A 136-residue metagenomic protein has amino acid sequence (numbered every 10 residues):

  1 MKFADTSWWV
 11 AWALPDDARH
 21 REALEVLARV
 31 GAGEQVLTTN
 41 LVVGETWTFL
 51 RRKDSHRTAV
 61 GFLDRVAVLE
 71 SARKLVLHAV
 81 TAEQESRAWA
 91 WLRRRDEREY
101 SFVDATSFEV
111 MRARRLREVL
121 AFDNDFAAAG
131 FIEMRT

Functional and structural regions predicted by a protein language model:
M1, F108-T136: Acidic, PIN/NYN-like endoribonuclease modules and their adjacent C-terminal/linker elements
M1-T38, R51-D64: Short, well-structured N-terminal submotif of metal-dependent ribonuclease cores
D5, E45, D104, D123: Acidic active-site catalytic centers that drive phospho-/nucleotidyl reactions and related ester hydrolyses
W8-W9, G44-F49, R87: A general alpha-helix detector
V10-L14, L50, E70, K74 (+2 more regions): Short amphipathic alpha-helical interaction patches enriched in hydrophobic/aromatic residues with interspersed Lys/Arg
A32-G33, L69-R73, A129: Structured helix-beta-strand junction loops
T48-R51, R112: Short glycine/serine- and small hydrophobic-enriched flexible loop segments
L75-E118: Active-site neighborhoods of divalent-metal-dependent phosphate/nucleic-acid chemistry enzymes
